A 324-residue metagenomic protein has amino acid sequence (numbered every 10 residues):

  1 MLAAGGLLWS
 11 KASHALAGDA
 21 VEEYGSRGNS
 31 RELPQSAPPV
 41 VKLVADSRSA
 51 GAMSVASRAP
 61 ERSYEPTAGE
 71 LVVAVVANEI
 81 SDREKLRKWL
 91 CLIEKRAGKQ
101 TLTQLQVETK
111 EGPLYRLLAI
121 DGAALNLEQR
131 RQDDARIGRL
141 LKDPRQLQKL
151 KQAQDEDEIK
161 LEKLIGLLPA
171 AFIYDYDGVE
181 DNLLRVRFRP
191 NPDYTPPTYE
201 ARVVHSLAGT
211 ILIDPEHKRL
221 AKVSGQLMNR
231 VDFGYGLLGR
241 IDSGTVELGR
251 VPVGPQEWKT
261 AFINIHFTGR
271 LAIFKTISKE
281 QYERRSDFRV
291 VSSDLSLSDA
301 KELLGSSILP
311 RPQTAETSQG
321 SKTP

Functional and structural regions predicted by a protein language model:
M1-G18: Sec-dependent N-terminal signal peptides
L7-L8, E32-S36: Long, low-complexity repeat tracts used as extracellular stalks/passenger repeats and O-glycosylation platforms
V21-R31, P38-A208, P215-A221, Q226-G244 (+3 more regions): Structured extracytoplasmic
